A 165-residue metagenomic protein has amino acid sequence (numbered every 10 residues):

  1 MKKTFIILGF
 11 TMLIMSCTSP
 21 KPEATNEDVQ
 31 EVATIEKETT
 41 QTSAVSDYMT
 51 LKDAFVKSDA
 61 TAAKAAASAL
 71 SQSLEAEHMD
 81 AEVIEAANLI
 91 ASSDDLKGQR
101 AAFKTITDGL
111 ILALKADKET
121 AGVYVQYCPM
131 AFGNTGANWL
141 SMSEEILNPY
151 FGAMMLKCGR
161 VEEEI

Functional and structural regions predicted by a protein language model:
M1-T4: Positively charged n-region of N-terminal signal peptides that target proteins for export
I6-F10: Sec-dependent N-terminal signal peptides
L13-S16: C-terminal motif of bacterial Sec signal peptides marking the signal peptidase cleavage site
T18-K21: Bacterial signal peptide processing site
T25-D47: Post-signal peptide N-terminal segment of mature Sec-exported envelope proteins
T39, S46, T50-Q72, A76-E85 (+5 more regions): Surface-exposed, polar/charged faces of alpha-helical domains in mature secreted/periplasmic/lumenal proteins
G109-L110, A131: Short linear functional motifs
A121-I165: Amphipathic, charged alpha-helical segments and their helix-to-coil junctions in extracytoplasmic/peripheral assemblies
